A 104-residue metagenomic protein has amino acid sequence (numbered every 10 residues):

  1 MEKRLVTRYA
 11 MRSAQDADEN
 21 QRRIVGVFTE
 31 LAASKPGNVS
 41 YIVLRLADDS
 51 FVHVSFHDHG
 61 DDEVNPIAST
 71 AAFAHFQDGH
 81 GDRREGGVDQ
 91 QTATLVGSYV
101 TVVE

Functional and structural regions predicted by a protein language model:
M1-K3, Y9-R12, V39-S50, A74-E104: Glycine-rich beta-strand-turn "strand-cap" elements at beta-sheet edges
V6, E19, V52-V54: Residues within well-formed alpha-helices
R8-S13, S55-H59: Short beta-strand-to-loop capping motifs
A10-R22: Short, surface-exposed ligand-recognition loops at beta-strand->loop->(often short) alpha-helix junctions that present
Q15, G60-E63, Y99: A short local loop/turn or secondary-structure capping micro-motif enriched for an aromatic residue
N20, L31-A32, I42-R45: Short, functional N-terminal and low-complexity linear motifs
I24-G26, L46: Residue-level signature of transmembrane alpha-helix interfaces in integral membrane proteins
G26, E30-V39, F56-T92: An amphipathic, aromatic/His-enriched active-site/gating alpha helix that lines ligand/cofactor pockets
